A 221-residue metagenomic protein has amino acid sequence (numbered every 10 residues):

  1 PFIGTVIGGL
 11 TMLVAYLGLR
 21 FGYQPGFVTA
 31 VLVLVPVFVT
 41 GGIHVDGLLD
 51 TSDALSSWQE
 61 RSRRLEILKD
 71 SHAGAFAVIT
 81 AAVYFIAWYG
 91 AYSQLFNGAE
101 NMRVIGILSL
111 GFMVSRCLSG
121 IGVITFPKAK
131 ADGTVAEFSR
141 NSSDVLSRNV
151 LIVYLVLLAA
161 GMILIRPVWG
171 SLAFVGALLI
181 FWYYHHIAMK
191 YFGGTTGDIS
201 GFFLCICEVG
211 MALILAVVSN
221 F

Functional and structural regions predicted by a protein language model:
P1-G41, S56, E60-R63, D70-F221: Hydrophobic alpha-helical transmembrane segments
G41-G47: Replace "His-x-His-based motif
D46, L65-E66: Glycine/small-residue-rich loop that forms an oxyanion/phosphate-binding "nest" at active or ligand-binding sites
D53: Catalytic acidic motif of RecA-like/P-loop NTPases
